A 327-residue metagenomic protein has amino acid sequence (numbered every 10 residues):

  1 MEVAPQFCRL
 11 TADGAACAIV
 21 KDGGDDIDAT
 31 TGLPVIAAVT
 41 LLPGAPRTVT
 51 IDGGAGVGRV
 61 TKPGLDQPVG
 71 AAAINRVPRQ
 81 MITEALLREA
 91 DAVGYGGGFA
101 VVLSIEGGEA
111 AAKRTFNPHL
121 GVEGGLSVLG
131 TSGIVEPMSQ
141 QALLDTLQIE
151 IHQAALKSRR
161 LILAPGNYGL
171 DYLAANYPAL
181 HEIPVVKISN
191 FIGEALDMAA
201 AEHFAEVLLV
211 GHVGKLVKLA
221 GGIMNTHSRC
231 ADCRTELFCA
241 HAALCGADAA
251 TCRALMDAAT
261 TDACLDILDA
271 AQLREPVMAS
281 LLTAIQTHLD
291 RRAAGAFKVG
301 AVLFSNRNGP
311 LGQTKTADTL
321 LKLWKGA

Functional and structural regions predicted by a protein language model:
M1-R114, P118, T316: Generic N-terminal targeting/processing segments that precede catalytic cores or assembly contacts
T11, T30-T31, T40, T48-T50 (+12 more regions): Residue-identity detector for threonine
T31, A72-Q80, V93-Y95, E123 (+3 more regions): Short, amphipathic alpha-helical segments
L41, G53-A55, L103-G107, G124 (+3 more regions): Short, structured patches in soluble enzyme cores that scaffold and shape functional sites
K62, A112, Y172, K218-A220 (+1 more regions): Generic domain-boundary/flexible-linker signal
L120, L126, T131-N308: A structural signal for small-residue-enriched, beta-sheet-centric alpha/beta enzyme cores and oligomeric scaffold folds
K298-A327: Short, amphipathic C-terminal "tail helix"
